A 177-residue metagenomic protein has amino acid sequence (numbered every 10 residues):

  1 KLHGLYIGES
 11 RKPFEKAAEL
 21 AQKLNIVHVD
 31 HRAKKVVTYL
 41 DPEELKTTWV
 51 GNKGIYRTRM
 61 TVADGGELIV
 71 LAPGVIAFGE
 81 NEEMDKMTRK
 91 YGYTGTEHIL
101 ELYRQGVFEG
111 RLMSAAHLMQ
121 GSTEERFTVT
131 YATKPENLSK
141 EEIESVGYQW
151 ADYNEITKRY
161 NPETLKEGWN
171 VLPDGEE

Functional and structural regions predicted by a protein language model:
K1-E43: Membrane-embedded hairpin module used as a gating/binding unit in multi-pass transport and secretion proteins
H3-L5, W49-V50, E80-M84, K140-E144: Short acidic, glycine/serine/threonine-rich loops at helix termini
H3-R11, I55, P162-L165, N170-D174: Cofactor-pocket helix-loop regions in the catalytic cores of large enzyme subunits
K16-I26, K53-R57, E109-G121, Q149-E163: A short, acidic, amphipathic alpha-helical segment used as a generic capping/interface helix at domain edges
A33-W49, A116, P162-L165, D174-E177: Non-transmembrane, aqueous-exposed alpha-helical and coiled segments at domain scale
D41-E44, G74-A77, K134-N137, E176: Short, glycine-/Ser/Thr-/acidic-enriched flexible segments
L45-Y131: C-terminal catalytic subdomain
E124-E177: Extended hydrophobic packing segments that form well-structured cores
